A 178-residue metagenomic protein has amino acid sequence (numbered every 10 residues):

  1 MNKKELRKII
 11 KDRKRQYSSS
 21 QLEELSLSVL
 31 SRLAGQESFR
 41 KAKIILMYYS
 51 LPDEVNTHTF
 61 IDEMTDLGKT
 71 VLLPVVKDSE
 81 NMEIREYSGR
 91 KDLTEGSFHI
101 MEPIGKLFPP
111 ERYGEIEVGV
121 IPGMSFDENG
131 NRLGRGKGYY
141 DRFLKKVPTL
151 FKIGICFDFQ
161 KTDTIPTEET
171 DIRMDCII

Functional and structural regions predicted by a protein language model:
M1-G114: N-terminal active-site beta-alpha-beta segment that forms phosphate/nucleotide-binding and substrate-recognition loops
E80-N81, R85-I178: Conserved phosphate- and dinucleotide-binding cores of soluble alpha/beta proteins, encompassing both enzyme active
